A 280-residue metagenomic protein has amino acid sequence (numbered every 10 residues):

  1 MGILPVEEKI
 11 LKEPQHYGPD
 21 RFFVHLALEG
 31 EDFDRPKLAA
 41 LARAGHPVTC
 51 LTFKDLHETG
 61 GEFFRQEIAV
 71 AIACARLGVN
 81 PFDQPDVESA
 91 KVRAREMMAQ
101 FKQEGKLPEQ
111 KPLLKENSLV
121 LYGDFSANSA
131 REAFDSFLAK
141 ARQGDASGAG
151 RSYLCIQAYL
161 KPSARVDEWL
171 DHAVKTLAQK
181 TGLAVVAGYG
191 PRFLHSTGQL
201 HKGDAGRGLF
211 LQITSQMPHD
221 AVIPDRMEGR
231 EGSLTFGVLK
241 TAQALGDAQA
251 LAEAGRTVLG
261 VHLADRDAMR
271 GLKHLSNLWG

Functional and structural regions predicted by a protein language model:
M1-G280: A SIS-like phosphosugar-recognition module
